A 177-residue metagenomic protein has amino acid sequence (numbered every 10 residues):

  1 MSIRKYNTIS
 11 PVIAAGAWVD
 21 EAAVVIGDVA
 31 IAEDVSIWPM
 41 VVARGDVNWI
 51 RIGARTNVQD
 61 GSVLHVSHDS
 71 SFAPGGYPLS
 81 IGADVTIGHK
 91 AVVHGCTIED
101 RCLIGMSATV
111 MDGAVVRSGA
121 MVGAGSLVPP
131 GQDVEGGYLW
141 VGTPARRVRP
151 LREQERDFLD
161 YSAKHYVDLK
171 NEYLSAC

Functional and structural regions predicted by a protein language model:
S2-G16, D20, S71-V92, I98-D100 (+1 more regions): C-terminal segments of enzyme domains that contribute to small-molecule binding surfaces
A15, D20-E21, I26-G27, A32-E33 (+16 more regions): Left-handed beta-helix
W49: A short beta-loop-beta micro-motif enriched in histidine and acidic residues
